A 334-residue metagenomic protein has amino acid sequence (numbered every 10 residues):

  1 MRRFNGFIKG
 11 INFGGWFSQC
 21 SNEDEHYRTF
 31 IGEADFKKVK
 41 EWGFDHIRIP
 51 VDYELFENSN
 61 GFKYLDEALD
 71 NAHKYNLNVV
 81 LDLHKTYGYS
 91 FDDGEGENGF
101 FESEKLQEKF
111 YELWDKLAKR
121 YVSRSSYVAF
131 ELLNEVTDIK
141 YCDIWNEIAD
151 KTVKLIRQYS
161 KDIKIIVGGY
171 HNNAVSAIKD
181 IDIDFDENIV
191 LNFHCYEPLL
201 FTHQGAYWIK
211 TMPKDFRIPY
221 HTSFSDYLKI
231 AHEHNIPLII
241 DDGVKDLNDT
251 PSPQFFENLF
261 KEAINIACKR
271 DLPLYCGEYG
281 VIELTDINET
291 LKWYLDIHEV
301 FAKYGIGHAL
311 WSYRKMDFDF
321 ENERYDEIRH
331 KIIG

Functional and structural regions predicted by a protein language model:
R2-K164, G169-A177, N188, I332: Active-site mouth of glycoside hydrolases
R2-N5, N12, W16, Y227-I239 (+1 more regions): Domain-start "cap" segments at the beginnings of catalytic or binding domains
G10-N12, V190, G307, D319: Generic structural signal for residues positioned in beta-strands
S18-Q19, L199, M316-F318: A short acidic, often aromatic-flanked loop/helix-cap motif at beta-alpha or helix-coil junctions that lines enzyme
F30-D52, E262-K269, H298-V300, Y304-A309: Catalytic domains of carbohydrate-active enzymes, especially glycoside hydrolases
F62-K63, G94-N98, I181, T290-K292 (+1 more regions): Short low-complexity, flexible loop/linker segments enriched in glycine and/or proline with clustered acidic
E104-T250, E257-I282, D296, K303-A309: Active-site region of glycoside hydrolase catalytic domains
T285-G334: Aromatic-rich peripheral "rim/lid" segments of glycoside hydrolase catalytic domains that contact and position glycan
